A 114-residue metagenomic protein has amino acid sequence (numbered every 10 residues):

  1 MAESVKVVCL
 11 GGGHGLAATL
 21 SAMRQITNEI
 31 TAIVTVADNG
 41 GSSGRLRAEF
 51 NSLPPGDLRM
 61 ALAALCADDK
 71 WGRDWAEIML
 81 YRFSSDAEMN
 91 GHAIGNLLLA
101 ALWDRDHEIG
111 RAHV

Functional and structural regions predicted by a protein language model:
A2-F50, W103, I109: N-terminal phosphate-binding or glycine-rich loops at protein starts, especially the Walker A/P-loop of NTPases
V34-H107: Glycine-rich nucleotide/cofactor/substrate-binding loop typically near the N-terminus or early in the first domain
A112-V114: Conserved small/polar residues in nucleotide/adenosyl-binding loops
